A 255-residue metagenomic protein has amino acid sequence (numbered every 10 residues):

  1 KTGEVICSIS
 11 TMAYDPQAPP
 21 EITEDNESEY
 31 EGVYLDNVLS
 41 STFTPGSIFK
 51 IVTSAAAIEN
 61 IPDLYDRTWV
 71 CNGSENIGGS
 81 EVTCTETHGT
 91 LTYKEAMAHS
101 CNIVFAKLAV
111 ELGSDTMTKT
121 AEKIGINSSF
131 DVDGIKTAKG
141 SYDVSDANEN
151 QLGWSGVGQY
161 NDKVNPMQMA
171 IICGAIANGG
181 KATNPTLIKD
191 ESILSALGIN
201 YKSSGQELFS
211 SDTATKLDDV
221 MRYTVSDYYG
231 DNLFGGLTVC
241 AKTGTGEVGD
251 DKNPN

Functional and structural regions predicted by a protein language model:
K1-S47, V52-N255: Beta-lactam-recognizing serine transpeptidase/beta-lactamase-like catalytic domain environment
